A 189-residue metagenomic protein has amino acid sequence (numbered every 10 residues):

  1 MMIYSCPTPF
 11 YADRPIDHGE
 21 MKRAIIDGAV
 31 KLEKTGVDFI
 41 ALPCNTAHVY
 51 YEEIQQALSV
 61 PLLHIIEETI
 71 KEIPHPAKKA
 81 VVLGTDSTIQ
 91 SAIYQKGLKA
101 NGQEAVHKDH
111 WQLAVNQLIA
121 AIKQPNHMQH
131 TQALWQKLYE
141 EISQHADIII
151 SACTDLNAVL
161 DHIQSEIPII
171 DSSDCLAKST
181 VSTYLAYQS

Functional and structural regions predicted by a protein language model:
M1-S189: Non-catalytic structural scaffold of enzyme domains
